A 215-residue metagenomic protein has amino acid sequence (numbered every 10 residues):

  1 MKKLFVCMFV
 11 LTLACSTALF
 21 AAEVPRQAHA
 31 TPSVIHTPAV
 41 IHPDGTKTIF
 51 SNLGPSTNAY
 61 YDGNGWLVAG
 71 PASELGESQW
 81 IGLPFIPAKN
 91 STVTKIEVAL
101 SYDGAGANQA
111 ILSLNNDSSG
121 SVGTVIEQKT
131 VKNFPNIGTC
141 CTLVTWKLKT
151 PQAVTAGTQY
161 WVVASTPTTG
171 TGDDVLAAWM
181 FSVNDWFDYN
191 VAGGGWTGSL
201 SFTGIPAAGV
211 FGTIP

Functional and structural regions predicted by a protein language model:
M1-L4: Positively charged n-region of N-terminal signal peptides that target proteins for export
M8-S16: Bacterial N-terminal signal peptides
T17-A21: Sec/Tat signal peptide C-region and signal peptidase I cleavage site
A22-T124, Q152-Q159, S165-P215: Beta-sheet-rich sandwich/jelly-roll-like modules and their strand-loop junctions
I81-L83, T142-W146: Short strand-edge motifs at loop-to-beta-strand transitions and within beta-strands of extracellular beta-rich domains
T124-I137: Solvent-exposed serine/threonine-rich low-complexity stretches and specific carbohydrate-binding patches
F134-L143, D185-V191: Short, surface-exposed linear segments at secondary-structure transitions and domain or protein termini
L148-T150: Short, conserved secondary-structure segments in the cores of folded domains
